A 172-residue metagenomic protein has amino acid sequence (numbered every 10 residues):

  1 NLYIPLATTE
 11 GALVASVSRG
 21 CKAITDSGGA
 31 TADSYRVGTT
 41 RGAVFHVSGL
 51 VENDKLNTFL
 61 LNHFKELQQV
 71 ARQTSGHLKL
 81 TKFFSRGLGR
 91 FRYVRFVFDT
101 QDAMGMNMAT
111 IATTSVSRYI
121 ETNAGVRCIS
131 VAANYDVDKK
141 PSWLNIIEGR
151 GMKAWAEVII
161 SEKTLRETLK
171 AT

Functional and structural regions predicted by a protein language model:
N1-G89, V94: Small-residue-rich
Y35-G42, K82-T114, R118-T172: A structural signal for small-residue-enriched, beta-sheet-centric alpha/beta enzyme cores and oligomeric scaffold folds
